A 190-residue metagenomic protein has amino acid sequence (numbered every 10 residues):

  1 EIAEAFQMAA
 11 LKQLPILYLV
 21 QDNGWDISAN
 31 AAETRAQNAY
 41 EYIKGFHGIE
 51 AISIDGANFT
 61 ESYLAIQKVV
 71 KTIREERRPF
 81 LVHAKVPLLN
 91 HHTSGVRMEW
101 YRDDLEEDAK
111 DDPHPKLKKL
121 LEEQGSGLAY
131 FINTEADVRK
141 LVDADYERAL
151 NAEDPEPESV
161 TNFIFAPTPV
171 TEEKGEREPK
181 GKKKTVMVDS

Functional and structural regions predicted by a protein language model:
E1-N151: Glycine-rich ThDP/TPP pyrophosphate-binding loop and its adjacent helix/strand module within ThDP-dependent enzymes
L11, T34, T161-S190: Thiamine diphosphate
L117, V160-T161: Generic structural signal of hydrophobic/aromatic residues within well-ordered alpha-helices of folded domains
P155-E156: Peptidyl-prolyl cis-trans isomerase
